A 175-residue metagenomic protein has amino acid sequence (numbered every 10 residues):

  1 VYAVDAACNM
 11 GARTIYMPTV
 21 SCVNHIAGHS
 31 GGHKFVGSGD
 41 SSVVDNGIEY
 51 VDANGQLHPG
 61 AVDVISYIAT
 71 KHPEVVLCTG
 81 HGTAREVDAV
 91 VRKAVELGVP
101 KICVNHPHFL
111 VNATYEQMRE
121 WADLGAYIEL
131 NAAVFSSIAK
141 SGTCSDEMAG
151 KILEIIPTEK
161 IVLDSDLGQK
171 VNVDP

Functional and structural regions predicted by a protein language model:
V1, G80-G82, V104-A113, V134-E147: Active-site glycine- and acidic-residue-rich loops that bind and position anionic ligands or nucleotide-like cofactors
D5-A12, S66-H72, V91-E96, Q117-G125 (+1 more regions): Acidic (Asp/Glu)-rich catalytic clusters
G11-G60, G125: Active-site gating loops and adjacent loop-to-helix segments of metal-dependent hydrolytic enzymes
R13-Y16, E74-C78, K101-C103, G125-E129 (+1 more regions): Structural preference for beta-strand elements that scaffold enzyme active sites
T19-S21, G82, P107-F109, A132 (+1 more regions): Active-site metal-binding loops of divalent metal-dependent hydrolases
H72-I102: Hydrophobic, aromatic-enriched interface-forming segments
V87-R92, A113-W121, I138-G150, Q169-P175: Histidine/acidic-residue-rich catalytic or RNA/ligand-binding cores of hydrolases and nuclease-related proteins
N131, T158-D174: Short acidic/histidine-rich active-site segments
